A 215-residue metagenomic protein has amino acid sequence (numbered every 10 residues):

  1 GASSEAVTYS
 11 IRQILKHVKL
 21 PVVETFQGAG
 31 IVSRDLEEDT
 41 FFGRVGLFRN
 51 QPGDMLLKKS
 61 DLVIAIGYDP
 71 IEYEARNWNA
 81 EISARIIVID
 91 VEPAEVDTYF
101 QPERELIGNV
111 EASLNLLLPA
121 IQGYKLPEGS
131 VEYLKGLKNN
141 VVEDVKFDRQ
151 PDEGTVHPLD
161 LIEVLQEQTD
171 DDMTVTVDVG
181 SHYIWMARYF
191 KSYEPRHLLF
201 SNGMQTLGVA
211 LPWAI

Functional and structural regions predicted by a protein language model:
G1, V32-V45, K59-V63, E143-P151 (+1 more regions): Short, basic, glycine/proline-bearing loop/turn elements
G1-S3, G28, Y68-I71, G180-H182: Short glycine-rich anion-binding loops that position phosphate/pyrophosphate groups of nucleotides and phosphorylated
G1-T25, L62, D171-T174: Catalytic alpha/large subunits of respiratory electron-transfer oxidoreductases, centered on bis-MGD molybdoenzymes
E5-T8, L47-N50, R104-E111, N115 (+5 more regions): Electropositive phosphate-/nucleotide-binding environments in soluble metabolic enzymes
T8-I11, K138-A214: Active-site diphosphate/adenylate-binding microenvironment
T8-K19, W78-S83, R104-E105, Y189-E194: Short, solvent-exposed amphipathic alpha-helical segments in soluble enzyme and RNA/protein-processing domains
L20-V22, G43, V88, G108 (+1 more regions): Short hydrophobic/aromatic-enriched beta-strand-loop microsegments
G28-K135: Glycine-rich, acidic loop regions that bind phosphate or pyrophosphate groups
